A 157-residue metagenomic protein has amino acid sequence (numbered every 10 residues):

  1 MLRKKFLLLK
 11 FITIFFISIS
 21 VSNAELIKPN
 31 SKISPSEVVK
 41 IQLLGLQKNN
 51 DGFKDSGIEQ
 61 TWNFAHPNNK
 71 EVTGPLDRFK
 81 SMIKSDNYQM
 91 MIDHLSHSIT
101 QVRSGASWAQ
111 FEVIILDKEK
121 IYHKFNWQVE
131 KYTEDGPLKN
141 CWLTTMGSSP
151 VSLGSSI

Functional and structural regions predicted by a protein language model:
M1-K5: Positively charged n-region of N-terminal signal peptides that target proteins for export
K10-S18: Bacterial N-terminal signal peptides
I19-A24: Sec/Tat signal peptide C-region and signal peptidase I cleavage site
E25-E37: N-terminal low-complexity, Pro/Thr/Ser-rich intrinsically disordered segments that act as propeptides or flexible
S34-N50, Q60, F64: Short, aromatic-enriched amphipathic alpha-helices that serve as compact interaction elements
K48-K54, D135-P137: Low-complexity, polar-biased intrinsically disordered regions enriched in Pro/Ser/Thr/Gly
G52-A106: Short solvent-exposed beta->alpha transition segments
Q101-I157: Exposed beta-sheet edge and beta->alpha loop/turn motif
